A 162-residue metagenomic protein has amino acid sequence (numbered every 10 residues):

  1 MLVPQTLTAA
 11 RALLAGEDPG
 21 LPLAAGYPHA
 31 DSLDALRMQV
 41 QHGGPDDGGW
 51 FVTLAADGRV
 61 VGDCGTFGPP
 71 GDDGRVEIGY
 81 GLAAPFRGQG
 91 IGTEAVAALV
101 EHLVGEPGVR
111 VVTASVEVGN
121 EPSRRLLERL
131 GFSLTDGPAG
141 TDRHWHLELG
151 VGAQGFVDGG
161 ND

Functional and structural regions predicted by a protein language model:
M1-E77, L82-P85, E101-H102, E106 (+2 more regions): GNAT-family acyltransferases
D73, G90, P122: Residues that form or flank phosphate/diphosphate-binding pockets in enzymes that use nucleotide phosphates
F86, G90-L99: Conserved acetyl-CoA pyrophosphate-binding loop and the N-cap/start of the following alpha-helix in GNAT-like
G90, P107-G108, G131: Short glycine-rich hinge loops at helix-strand junctions in the catalytic core of two-component histidine kinases
T93, V118-D136: Conserved active-site alpha-helix within GNAT-family acetyltransferase domains
V111-V116: Conserved hydrophobic beta-strand within the GNAT/NAT acetyltransferase core sheet that lines the active-site cleft
